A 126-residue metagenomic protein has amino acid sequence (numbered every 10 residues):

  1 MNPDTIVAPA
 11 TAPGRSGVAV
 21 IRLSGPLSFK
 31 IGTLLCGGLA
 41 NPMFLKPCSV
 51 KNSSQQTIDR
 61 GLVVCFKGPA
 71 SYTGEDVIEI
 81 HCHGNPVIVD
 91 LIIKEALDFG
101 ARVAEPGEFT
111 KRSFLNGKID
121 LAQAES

Functional and structural regions predicted by a protein language model:
M1-S126: A glycine-rich (often HGG/GG-containing) alpha/beta subdomain
